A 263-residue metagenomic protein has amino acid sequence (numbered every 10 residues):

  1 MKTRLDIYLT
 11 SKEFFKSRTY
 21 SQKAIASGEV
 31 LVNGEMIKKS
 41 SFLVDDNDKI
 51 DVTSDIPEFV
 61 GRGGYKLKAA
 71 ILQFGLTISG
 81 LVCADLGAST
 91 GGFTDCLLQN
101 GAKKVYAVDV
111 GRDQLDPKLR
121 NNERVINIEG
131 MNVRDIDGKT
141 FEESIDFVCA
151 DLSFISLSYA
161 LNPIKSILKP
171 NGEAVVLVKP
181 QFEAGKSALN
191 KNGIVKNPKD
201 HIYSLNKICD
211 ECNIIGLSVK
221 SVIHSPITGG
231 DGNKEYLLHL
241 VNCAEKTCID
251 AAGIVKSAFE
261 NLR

Functional and structural regions predicted by a protein language model:
M1-D48, V82-C83: A basic, amphipathic helix-loop patch mediating RNA/tRNA/ribosome contacts
S79-S89: Conserved class I S-adenosyl-L-methionine
T90-G101: Conserved SAM-binding loop of SAM-dependent methyltransferases across substrates and taxa, primarily the Class I
Y106-Y159: S-adenosyl-L-methionine
S158-E173: A short glycine-rich, Lys/Arg-flanked "PGG" loop and its adjoining helix->strand segment in the class I
N171-V178, A184: Conserved beta-strand signature within the Rossmann-like core of class I S-adenosyl-L-methionine
P180-K196: Short, glycine-/aromatic-enriched active-site segment of Class I SAM-dependent methyltransferases
K234-R263: Flexible, glycine-/basic-rich loop-and-beta segments that form/coincide with the SAM-dependent methyltransferase
